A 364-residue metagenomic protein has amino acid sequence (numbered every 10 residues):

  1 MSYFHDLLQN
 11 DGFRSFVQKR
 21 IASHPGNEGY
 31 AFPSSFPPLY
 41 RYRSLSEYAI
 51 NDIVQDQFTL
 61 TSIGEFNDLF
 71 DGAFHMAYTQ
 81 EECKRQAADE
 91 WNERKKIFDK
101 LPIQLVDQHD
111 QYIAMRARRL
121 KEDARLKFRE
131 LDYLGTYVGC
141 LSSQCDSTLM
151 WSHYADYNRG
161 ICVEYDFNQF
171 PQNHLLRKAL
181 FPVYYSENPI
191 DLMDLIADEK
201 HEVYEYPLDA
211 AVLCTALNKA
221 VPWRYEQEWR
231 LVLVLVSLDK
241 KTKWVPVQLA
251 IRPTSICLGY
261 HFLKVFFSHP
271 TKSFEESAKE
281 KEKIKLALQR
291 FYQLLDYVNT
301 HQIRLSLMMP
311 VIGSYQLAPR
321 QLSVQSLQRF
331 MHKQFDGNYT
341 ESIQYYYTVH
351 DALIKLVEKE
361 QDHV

Functional and structural regions predicted by a protein language model:
M1-V364: Partner-binding and oligomerization surfaces adjacent to conserved cores of proteins that assemble macromolecular
